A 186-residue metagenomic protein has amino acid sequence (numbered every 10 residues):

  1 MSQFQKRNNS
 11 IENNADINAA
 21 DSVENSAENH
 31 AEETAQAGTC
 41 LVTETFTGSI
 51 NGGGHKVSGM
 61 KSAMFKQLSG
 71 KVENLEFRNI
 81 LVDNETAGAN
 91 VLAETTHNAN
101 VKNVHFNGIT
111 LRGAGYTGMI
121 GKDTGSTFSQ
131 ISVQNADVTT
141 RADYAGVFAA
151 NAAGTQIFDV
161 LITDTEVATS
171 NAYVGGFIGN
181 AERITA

Functional and structural regions predicted by a protein language model:
M1-A186: Surface-exposed repetitive/solenoidal architectures
